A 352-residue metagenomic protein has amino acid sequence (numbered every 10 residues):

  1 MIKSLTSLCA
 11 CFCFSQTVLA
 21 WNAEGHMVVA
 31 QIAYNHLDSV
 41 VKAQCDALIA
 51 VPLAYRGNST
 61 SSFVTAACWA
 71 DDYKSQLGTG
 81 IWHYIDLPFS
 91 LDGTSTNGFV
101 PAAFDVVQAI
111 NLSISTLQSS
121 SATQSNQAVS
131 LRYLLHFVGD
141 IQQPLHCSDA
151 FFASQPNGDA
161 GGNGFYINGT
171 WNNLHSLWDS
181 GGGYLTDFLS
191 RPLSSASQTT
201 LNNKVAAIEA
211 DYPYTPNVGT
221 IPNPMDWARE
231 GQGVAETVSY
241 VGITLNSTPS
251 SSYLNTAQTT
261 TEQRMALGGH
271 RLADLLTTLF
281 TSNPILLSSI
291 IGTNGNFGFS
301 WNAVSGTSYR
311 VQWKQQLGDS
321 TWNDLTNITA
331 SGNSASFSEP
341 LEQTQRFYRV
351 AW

Functional and structural regions predicted by a protein language model:
M1-T6: Bacterial N-terminal signal peptides that target proteins for export
S7-L8, V18: Cleavable N-terminal signal peptides
L19-F137, P144, D149-T281: N-terminal, motif-rich segments that launch catalysis or mediate targeting to/interaction with membranes, typified by
S282-W352: Short, composition-biased motifs enriched in small/polar/acidic residues
